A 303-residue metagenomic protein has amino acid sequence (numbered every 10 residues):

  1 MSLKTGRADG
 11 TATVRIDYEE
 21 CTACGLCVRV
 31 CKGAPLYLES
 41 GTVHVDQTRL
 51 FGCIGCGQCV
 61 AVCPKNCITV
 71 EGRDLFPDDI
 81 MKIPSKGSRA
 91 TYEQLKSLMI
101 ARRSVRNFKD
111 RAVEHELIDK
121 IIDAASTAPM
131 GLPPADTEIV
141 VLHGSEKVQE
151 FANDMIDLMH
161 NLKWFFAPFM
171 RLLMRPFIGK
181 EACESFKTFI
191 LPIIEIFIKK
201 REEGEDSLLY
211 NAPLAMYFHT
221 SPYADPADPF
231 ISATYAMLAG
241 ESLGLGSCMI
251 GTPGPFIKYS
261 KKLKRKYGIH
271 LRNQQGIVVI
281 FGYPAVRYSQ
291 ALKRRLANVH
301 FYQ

Functional and structural regions predicted by a protein language model:
M1-Q303: Acidic, surface-exposed loops and disordered segments
